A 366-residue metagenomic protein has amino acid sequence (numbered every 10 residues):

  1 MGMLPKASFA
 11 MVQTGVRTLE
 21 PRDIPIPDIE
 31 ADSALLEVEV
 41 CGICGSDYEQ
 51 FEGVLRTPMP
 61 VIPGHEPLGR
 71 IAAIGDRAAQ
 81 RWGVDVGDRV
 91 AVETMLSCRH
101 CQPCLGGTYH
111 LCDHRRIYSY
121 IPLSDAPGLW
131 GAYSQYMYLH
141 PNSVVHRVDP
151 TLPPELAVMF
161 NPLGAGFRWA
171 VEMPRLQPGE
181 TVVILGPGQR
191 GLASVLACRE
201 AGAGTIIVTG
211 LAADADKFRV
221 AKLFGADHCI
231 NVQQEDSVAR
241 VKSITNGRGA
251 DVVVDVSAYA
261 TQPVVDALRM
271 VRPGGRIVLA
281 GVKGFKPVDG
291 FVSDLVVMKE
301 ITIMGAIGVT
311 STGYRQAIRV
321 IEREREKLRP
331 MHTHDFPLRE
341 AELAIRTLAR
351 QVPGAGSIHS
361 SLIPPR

Functional and structural regions predicted by a protein language model:
M1-A73, Q135-L139, I363-R366: Short N-terminal strand-loop motif that marks the start of NAD(P)H/FAD-dependent oxidoreductase cofactor-binding domains
G2-S8, N231, S243, G247 (+6 more regions): C-terminal capping/lid region of NAD(P)-dependent oxidoreductase domains
P27-C41, V54-L105, W130, D149-T151: Glycine-rich beta-strand-centered segment in the early N-terminal region that forms part of a ligand/cofactor-binding
C44, E93-H146, P150: Cysteine-cluster motifs in flexible loop/terminal segments that predominantly coordinate metals
W82-V84, L176, V271: Short, well-ordered loop/turn sites that connect or cap secondary structure elements
Q135, D149-E235, A239: Mid-domain Rossmann-like dinucleotide-binding core that forms the NAD(H)/NADP(H) cofactor-binding site
R199, D216-K222, D227, A260-R323 (+1 more regions): Glycine-rich phosphate-binding loop and adjacent beta-alpha segment of Rossmann(oid) nucleotide-cofactor-binding
